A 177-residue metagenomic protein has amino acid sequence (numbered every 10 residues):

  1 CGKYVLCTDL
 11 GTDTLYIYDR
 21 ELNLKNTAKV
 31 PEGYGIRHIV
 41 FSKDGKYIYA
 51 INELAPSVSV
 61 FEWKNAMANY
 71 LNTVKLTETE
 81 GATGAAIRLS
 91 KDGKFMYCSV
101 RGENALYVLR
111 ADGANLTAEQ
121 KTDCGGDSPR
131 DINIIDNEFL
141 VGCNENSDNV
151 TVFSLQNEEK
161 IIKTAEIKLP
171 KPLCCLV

Functional and structural regions predicted by a protein language model:
C1-K3, V30-G45, L76-G93, G125-L140 (+1 more regions): Beta-rich, blade/repeat-based domains predominating in secreted/periplasmic proteins but also intracellular
C7-L10, A50-L54, C98-R101, G142-E145: Conserved beta-strand positions in repeat-built beta-propeller and related beta-rich domains
D13-L15, P56-V58, N104-L106, D148-V150: Structural signal for beta-propeller blades
R20-L22, F61-A68, L109-N115, S154-K160: Short loop/turn segments immediately following beta-strands, especially the blade-tip and inter-blade linker loops
N23-K29, L71-E78, T117-D123, I162-I167: A short beta-strand motif characteristic of beta-propeller blades
I51-W63, A68-M96: Oxyanion-binding "anion nests"
Y107-F153: C-terminal hydrophobic structural anchor segments that stabilize assembly/packing rather than catalytic chemistry
E145-T151, I162-V177: Blade-level signature of beta-propeller repeat domains, shared across WD40, Kelch, NHL, RCC1 and BNR/Asp-box propellers
